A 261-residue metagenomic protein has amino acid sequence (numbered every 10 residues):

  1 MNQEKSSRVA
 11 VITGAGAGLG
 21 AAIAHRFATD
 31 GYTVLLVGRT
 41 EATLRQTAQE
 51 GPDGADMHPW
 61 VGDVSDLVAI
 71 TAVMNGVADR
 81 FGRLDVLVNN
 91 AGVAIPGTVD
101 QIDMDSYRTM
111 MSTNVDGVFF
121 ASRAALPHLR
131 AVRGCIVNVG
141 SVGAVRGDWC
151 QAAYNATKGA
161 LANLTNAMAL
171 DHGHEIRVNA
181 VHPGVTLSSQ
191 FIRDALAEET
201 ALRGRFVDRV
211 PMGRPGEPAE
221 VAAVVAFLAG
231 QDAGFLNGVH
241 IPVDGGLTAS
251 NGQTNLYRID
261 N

Functional and structural regions predicted by a protein language model:
G14-G18: Conserved glycine-rich cofactor-binding loop
V88, G173-R177, L236-G238: Short, small/polar-rich loop/turn modules that mediate ligand/substrate recognition or access, typified
T98-V99, D103-R108, L202, F206: Substrate-binding pocket helix/loop in short-chain dehydrogenase/reductase
S122, T157: Active-site helix of classical SDR
P127, A169-H174, G234: Alpha-helical segment proximal to the catalytic Tyr-Lys
S141: Residue(s) in the substrate-gating loop at a strand-loop-helix junction that position the organic substrate next
A180-V181, T200-L236, V243-G245: C-terminal helical subdomain
